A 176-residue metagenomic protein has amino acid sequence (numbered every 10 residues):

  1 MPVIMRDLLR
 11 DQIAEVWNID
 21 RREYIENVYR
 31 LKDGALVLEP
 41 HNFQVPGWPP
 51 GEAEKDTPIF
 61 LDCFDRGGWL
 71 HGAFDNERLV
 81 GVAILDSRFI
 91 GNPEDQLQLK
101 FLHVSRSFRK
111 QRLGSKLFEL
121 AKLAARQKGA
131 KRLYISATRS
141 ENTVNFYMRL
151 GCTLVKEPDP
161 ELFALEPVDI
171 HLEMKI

Functional and structural regions predicted by a protein language model:
R10, N18-D95, K100, S105-R106 (+2 more regions): Acetyl-CoA-dependent GNAT
F101-V104, K110-L123, M148-R149: Conserved acetyl-CoA-binding loop-helix of GNAT-fold acetyltransferases
A125-T138: Conserved GNAT acetyl-CoA-binding A-motif
S136-S140, L150, E157-I176: C-terminal "cap" of GNAT-fold acetyltransferases
T143: Helix-turn-helix
